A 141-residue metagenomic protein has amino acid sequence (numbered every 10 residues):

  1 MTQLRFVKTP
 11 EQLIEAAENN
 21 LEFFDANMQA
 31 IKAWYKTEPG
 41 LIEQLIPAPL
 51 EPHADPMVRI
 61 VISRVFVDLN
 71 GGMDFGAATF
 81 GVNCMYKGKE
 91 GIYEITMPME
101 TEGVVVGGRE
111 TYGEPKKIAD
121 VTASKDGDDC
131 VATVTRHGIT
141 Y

Functional and structural regions predicted by a protein language model:
M1-V67: Hydrophobic, proline/glycine-rich low-complexity stretches
K8, K32, K36, K87-K89 (+2 more regions): Context-gated lysine
D25-N27, A54, G72-G76, K87-K89 (+1 more regions): Solvent-exposed loop and beta-edge segments used for protein-protein assembly and interaction
I31-A33, F80, A132: Hydrophobic residues positioned within well-ordered beta-strands of beta-sheet architectures
W34-K36, S63, N83-M85, P98 (+1 more regions): Structured loops at beta-to-helix junctions and adjacent beta-edge loops in soluble globular domains
H53-V58, G81-C84, G103-V106, K117-A119: Short, surface-exposed linear patches
F66-E110: Hydrophobic/aromatic-rich structural module bridging two neighboring secondary-structure elements via a short loop
G91-Y141: Internal, well-folded beta-alpha domain core
